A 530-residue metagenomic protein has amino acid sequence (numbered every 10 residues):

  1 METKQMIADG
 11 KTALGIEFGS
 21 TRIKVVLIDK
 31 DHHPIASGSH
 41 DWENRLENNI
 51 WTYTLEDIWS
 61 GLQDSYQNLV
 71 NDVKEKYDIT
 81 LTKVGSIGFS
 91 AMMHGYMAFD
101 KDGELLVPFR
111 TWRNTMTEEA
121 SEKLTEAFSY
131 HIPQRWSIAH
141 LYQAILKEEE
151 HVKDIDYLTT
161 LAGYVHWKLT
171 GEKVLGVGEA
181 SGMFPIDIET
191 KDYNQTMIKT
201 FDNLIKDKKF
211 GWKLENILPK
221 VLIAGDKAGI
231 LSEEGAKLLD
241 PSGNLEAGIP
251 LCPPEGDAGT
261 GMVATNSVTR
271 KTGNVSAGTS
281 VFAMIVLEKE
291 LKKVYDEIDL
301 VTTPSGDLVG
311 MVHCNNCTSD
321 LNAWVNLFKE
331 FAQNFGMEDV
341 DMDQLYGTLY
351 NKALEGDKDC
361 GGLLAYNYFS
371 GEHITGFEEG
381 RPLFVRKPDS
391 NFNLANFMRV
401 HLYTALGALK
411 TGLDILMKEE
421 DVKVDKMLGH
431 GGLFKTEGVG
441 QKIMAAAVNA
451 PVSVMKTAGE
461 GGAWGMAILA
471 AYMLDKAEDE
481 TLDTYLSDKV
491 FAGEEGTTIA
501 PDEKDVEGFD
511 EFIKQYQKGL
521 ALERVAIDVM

Functional and structural regions predicted by a protein language model:
M1-L106, E122-K123, D154, E215 (+5 more regions): N-terminal glycine/serine-rich phosphate-binding loop of ATP-dependent small-molecule kinases, especially carbohydrate
E2-A8, L14-G15, L81, E122-R135 (+5 more regions): Active-site core segments that coordinate phosphate-bearing ligands/cofactors across diverse enzyme families
S86-F89, I223, G429: Hydrophobic/anchoring residues in structured secondary elements
T111: Conserved phosphate-binding/catalytic loop of the ribokinase/pfkB sugar-kinase fold
N114: Carbohydrate-associated surface elements
E215-V221: Active-site-proximal helix-loop elements at catalytic-domain edges
